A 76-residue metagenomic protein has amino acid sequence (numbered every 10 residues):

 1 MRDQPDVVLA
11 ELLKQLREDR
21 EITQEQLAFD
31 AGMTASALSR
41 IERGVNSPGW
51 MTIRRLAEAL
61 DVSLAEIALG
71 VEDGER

Functional and structural regions predicted by a protein language model:
M1-D19: A short, Lys/Arg-rich alpha-helix, primarily the initiator
R2, E58, A68-R76: Short, charged recognition helix plus adjacent turn of helix-turn-helix-like nucleic-acid-binding domains
E11, E21-I22, P48-M51: Residue-level signal for the short linker/turn that defines the boundary of a DNA-recognition helix
R17, A28, A57: The alpha-helix within a helix-turn-helix
E18, G32, R43, R54 (+1 more regions): Residue-level detection of the helix-turn-helix DNA-binding "recognition helix"
E21-R43: Short alpha-helical DNA-recognition segment
M51-I67: DNA major-groove recognition helix of helix-turn-helix/homeodomain DNA-binding modules
